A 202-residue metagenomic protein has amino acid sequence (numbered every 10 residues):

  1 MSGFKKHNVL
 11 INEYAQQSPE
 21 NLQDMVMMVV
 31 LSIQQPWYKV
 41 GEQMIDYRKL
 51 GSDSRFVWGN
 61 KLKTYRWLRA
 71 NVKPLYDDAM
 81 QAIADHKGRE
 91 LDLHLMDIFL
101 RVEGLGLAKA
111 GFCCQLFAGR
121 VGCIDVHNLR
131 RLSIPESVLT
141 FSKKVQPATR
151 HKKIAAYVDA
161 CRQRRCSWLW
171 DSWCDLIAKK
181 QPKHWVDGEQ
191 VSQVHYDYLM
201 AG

Functional and structural regions predicted by a protein language model:
M1-K63: Structure-specific DNA junction-binding interface
M1-Y14, E20, D24, L62 (+2 more regions): C-terminal accessory module of base-excision DNA glycosylases/AP lyases that mediates lesion recognition and DNA
Q35-E103, L107: Alpha-helical ds-nucleic-acid-binding substructure associated with the helix-hairpin-helix region of base-excision DNA
